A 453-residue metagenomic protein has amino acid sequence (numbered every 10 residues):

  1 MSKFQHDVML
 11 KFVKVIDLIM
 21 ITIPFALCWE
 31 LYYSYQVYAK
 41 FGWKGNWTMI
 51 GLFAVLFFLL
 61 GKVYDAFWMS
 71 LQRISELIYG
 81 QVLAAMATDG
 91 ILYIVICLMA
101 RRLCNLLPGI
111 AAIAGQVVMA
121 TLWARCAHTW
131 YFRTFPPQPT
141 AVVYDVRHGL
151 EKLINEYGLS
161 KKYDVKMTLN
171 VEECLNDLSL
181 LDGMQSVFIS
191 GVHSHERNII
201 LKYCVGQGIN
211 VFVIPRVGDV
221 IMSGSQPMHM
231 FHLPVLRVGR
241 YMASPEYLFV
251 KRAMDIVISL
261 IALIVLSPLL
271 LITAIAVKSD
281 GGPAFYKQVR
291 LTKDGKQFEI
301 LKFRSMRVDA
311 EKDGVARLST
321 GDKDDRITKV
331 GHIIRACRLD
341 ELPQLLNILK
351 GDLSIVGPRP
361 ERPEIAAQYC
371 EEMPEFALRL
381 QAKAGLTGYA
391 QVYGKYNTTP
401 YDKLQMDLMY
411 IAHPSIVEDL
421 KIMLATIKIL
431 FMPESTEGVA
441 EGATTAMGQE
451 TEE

Functional and structural regions predicted by a protein language model:
M1-F132: Signature of alpha-helical transmembrane segments in polytopic membrane proteins
M1-P24, R125-I264, E437-E453: N-terminal hydrophobic signal-anchor/signal peptide
Q81-A85, D89, A253-I261, C337: Loop-to-transmembrane-helix entry motif
Q81-A85, P137-K152, P283-M306: Membrane-cytosol interface motif
G218, Y286-R326, L386-Q405: Short, glycine-rich, amphipathic interfacial segments at transmembrane boundaries or analogous
Y247-A310, N347, I416, I422-E453: A hydrophobic, helix-centered structural microdomain
T320-K383, I422-L430: A short, structured surface patch at a secondary-structure boundary
E375-E453: C-terminal terminal-structure detector
